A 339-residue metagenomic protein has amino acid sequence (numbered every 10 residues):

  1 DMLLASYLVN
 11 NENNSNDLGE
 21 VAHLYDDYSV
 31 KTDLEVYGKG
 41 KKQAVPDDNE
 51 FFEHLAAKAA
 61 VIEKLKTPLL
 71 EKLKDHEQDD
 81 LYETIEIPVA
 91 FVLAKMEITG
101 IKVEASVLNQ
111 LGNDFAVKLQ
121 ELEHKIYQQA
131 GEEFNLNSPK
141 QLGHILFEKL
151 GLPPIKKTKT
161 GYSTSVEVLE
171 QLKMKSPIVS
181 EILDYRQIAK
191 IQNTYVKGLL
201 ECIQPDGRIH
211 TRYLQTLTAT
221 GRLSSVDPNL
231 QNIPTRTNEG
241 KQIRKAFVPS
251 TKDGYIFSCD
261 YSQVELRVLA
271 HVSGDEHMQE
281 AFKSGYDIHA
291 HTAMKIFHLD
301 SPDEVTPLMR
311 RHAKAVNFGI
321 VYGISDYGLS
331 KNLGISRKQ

Functional and structural regions predicted by a protein language model:
D1-V9, G285-H289: Conserved beta-strand -> loop -> alpha-helix junction used to position metal-binding or nucleic-acid-contacting
L8, N13, V21-Y25, D33 (+5 more regions): Conserved "right-hand" nucleotidyltransferase catalytic core of DNA-directed polymerases
E12-E20, G274-Q279: A short alpha->loop->secondary-structure connector
A44-D48, S225, P249-S250, I256-S258 (+1 more regions): Short, conserved non-catalytic motifs in the polymerase core
K241, L266-R267, H271, A290-H291 (+2 more regions): Feature representing long, continuous alpha-helical segments
G254-Y286: Structured ligand/cofactor/substrate-binding pocket environments in proteins
S284, I288-M309: Generic long, charged, amphipathic alpha-helical segments
H312-Y322: Short, amphipathic alpha-helical "recognition" segments used to contact nucleic acids or chromatin
